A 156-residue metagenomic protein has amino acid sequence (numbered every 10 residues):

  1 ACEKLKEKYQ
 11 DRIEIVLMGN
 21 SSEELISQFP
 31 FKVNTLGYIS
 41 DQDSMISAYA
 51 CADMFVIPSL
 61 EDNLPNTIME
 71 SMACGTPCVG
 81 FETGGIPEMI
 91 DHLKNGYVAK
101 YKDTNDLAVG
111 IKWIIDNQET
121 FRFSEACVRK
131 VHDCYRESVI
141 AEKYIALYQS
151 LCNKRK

Functional and structural regions predicted by a protein language model:
G19, E23-D43: Nucleotide-activated donor-binding/catalytic signature segment of Leloir-type glycosyltransferases, i.e., the conserved
I26, M69, T83-L93, Y97-V98: Short acidic/histidine- and often glycine-rich active-site loop of Leloir-type glycosyltransferases that engages
S47-A52: Short alpha-helical donor nucleotide-sugar binding micro-motif in glycosyltransferases
L60: Aromatic "clamp/platform" in nucleotide-sugar-dependent glycosyltransferases that forms part of the donor/acceptor
P77-G80: Short hydrophobic beta-strand element within catalytic cores of glycosyltransferases and related nucleotide-activated
H92-L93, Y97-T104, W113-Q118: Conserved acidic donor-binding segment of nucleotide-sugar-dependent glycosyltransferases
F121-C134, K143-A146: A short, well-ordered alpha-helix in the C-terminal region of glycosyltransferases
